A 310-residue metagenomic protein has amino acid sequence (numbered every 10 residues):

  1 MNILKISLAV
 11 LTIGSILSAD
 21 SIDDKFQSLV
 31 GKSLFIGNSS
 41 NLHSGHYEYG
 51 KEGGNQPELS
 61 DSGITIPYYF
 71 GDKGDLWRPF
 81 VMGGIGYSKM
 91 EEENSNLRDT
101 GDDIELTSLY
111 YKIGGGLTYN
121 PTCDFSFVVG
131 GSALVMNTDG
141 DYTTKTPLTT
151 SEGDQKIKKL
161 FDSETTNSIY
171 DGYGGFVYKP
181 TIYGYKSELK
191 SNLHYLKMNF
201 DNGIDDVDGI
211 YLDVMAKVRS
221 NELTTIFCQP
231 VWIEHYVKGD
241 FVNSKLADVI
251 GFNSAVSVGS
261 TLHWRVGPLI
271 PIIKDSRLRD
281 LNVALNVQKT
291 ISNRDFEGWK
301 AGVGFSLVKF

Functional and structural regions predicted by a protein language model:
M1-D20: Classical Sec-dependent N-terminal signal peptides that target proteins to the secretory pathway
A9-G14, G115-G116, G175, T224: Small side chains
A19-D99: Short glycine/proline- and aromatic-enriched beta-strand/turn motifs that initiate or cap beta-hairpins
K25, D72, L76-V218, V237-N243 (+1 more regions): Outer-membrane pore/translocation modules
L29-G37, L76-G84, S126-G130, K186-K190 (+4 more regions): Residue-level detector of the transmembrane beta-barrel scaffold of outer-membrane proteins
N55-P57, I66-D75, E105-T107, T118 (+4 more regions): Subset of outer-membrane beta-barrel
D201-F310: Outer membrane beta-barrel transmembrane domains
